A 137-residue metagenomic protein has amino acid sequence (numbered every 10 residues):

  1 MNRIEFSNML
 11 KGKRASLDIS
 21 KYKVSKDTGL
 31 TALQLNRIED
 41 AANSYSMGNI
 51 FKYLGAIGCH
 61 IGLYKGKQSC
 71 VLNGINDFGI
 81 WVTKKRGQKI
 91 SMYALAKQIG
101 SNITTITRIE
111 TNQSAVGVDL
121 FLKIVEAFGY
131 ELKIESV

Functional and structural regions predicted by a protein language model:
M1-E5, R37, S44-S46: Hydrophobic, helix-prone linear segments
M1-S16, Y64-Q88: A short, Lys/Arg-rich alpha-helix, primarily the initiator
F6-M9, Y22, I50, I57-C59 (+2 more regions): Tyrosine-centered aromatic motifs in long, intrinsically disordered, low-complexity repeat arrays
L10, I61, V82, I106 (+1 more regions): Short, structured motif recognition centered on aromatic/hydrophobic residues
D18-N36, Q88-T107: Short alpha-helical DNA-recognition segment
S46-L63, G117-I134: DNA major-groove recognition helix of helix-turn-helix/homeodomain DNA-binding modules
